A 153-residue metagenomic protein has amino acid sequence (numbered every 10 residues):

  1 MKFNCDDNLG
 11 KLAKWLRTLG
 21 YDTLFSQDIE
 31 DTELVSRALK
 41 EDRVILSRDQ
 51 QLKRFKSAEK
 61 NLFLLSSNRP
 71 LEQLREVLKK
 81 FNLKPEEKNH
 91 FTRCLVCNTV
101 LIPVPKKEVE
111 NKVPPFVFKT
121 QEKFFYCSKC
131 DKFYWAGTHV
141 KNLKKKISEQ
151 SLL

Functional and structural regions predicted by a protein language model:
M1-N89: Long, charged N-terminal interaction/targeting segments
R48, A136-G137: Replace "coordinates the UDP/GDP/TDP-sugar" with "coordinates nucleotide-activated sugar donors
T92-R93, P105: Short, glycine-/small-residue-rich phosphate/pyrophosphate-handling segment
C94-C97, C127-C130: Short cysteine-rich clusters marking metal-coordination/redox-active sites
T99-P103, W135: Short functional micro-motifs and their immediate structural scaffolds
K106-K112, H139-E149: Short cysteine/histidine-rich zinc-coordinating motifs and their immediately flanking basic loops
N111-F124: Short linker/helix segments within small regulatory modules
L152-L153: Surface-exposed, charge/polar-rich loops and edge strands
